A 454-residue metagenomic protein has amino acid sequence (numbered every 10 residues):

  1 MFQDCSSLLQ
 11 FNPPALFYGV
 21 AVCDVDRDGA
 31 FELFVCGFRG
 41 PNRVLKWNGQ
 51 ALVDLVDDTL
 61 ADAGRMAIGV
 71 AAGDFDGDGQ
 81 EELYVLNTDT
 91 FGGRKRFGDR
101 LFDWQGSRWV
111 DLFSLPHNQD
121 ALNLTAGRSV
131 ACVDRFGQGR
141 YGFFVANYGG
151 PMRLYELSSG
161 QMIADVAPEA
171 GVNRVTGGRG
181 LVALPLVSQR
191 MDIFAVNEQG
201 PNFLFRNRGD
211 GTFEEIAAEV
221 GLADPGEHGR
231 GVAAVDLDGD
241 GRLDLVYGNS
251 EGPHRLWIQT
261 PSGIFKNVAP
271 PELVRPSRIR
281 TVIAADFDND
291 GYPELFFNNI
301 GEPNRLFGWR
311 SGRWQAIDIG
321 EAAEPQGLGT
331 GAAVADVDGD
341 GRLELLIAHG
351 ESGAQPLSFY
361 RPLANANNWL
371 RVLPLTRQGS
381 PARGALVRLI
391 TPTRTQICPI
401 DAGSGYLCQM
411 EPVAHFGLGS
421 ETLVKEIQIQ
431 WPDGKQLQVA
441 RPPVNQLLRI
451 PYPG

Functional and structural regions predicted by a protein language model:
M1-A15, K46-R65, F102-T125, G142-F144 (+7 more regions): Blade-edge motifs of beta-propeller repeat domains
Q3, L9-F11, R313-G454: Gly/Ser/Thr/Pro-enriched helix-cap/hinge segments flanking short amphipathic alpha-helices
L8-G40: Beta-strand-rich domains and repeat architectures in extracellular enzymes and scaffolds, especially beta-propellers
F17-R27, A67-G77, A126-G137, Y141 (+5 more regions): Beta-propeller blade termini
R27-C36, G77-N87, G137-A146, S188-V196 (+3 more regions): Acidic/hydrophobic-patterned starts of short beta strands in beta-sheet-rich repeat architectures
R39-G40, G92-F97, N147-G150, N197-G200 (+3 more regions): Short, solvent-exposed loop/turn segments at conserved positions within beta-propeller repeat blades
G73, E81, V85-R94, L101: Hydrophobic or amphipathic alpha-helical targeting/insertion segments
P225, R230, G248, H254-R255 (+2 more regions): Long, contiguous interaction/targeting segments characteristic of exported/extracellular or secretory-pathway proteins
